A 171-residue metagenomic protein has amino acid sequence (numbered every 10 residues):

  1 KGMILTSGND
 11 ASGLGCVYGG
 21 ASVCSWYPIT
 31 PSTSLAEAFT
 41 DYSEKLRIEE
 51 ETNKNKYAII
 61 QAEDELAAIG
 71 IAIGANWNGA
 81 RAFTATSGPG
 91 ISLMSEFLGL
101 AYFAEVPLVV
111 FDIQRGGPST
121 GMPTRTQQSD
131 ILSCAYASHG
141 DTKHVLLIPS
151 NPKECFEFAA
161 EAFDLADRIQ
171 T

Functional and structural regions predicted by a protein language model:
K1-H144, I148-P149: Thiamine diphosphate
H144-T171: Structural signature of the thiamine diphosphate
